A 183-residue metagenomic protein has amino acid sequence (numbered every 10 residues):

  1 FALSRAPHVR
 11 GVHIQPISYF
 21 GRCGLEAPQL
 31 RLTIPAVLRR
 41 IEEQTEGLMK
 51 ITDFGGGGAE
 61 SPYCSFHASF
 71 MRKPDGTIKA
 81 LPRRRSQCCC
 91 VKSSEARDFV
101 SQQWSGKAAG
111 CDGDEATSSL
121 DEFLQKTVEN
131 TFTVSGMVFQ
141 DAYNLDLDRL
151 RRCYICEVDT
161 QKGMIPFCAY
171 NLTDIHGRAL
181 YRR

Functional and structural regions predicted by a protein language model:
F1-E26, L30-G55, K162: Conserved C-terminal portion of the radical SAM core fold that forms the substrate/S-adenosylmethionine-binding
A2-R5, G58-P62, D146-D148, C156-T160: A general structural signal for short secondary-structure junctions and capping/turn motifs
T52-K73: Active-site loops and adjacent core secondary-structure elements that bind or stabilize anionic groups
H67-R183: Radical SAM enzyme core and accessory elements
